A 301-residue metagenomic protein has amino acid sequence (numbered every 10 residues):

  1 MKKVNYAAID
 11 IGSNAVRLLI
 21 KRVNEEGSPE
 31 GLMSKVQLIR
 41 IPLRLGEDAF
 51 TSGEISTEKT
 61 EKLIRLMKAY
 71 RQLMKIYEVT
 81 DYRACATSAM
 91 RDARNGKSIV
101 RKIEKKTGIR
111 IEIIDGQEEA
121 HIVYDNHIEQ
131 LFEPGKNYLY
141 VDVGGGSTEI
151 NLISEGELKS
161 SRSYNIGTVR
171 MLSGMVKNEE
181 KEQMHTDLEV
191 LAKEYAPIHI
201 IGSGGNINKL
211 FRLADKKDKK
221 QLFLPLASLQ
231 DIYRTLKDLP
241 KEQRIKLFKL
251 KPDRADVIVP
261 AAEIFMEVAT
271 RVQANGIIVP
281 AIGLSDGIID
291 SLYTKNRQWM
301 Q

Functional and structural regions predicted by a protein language model:
K2-S34: N-terminal basic/disordered segments at the start of proteins
Y6, I20, D48-T80, T87-R101 (+3 more regions): Helical "lid/coupling" subdomains associated with nucleotide-phosphate turnover
I9, I41-L43, V141, Y164: Preference for bulky hydrophobic residues occupying beta-strand positions in well-ordered beta-sheet regions
D10-A15, V141-S147, S203-N206: A short acidic Gly-Thr/Ser loop motif
E30-R44, A49, R65, K75: Conserved ATP-binding subdomain of kinase catalytic cores across diverse folds
